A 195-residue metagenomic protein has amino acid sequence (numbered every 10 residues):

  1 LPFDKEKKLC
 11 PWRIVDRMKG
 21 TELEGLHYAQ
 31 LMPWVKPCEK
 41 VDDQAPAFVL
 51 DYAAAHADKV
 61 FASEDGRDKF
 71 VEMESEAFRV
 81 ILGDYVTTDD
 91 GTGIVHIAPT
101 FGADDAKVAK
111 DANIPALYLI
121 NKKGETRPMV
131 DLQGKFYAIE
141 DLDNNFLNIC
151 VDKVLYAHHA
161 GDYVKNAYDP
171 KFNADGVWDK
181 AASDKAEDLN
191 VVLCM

Functional and structural regions predicted by a protein language model:
L1-M195: Non-cofactor substrate-recognition interfaces
